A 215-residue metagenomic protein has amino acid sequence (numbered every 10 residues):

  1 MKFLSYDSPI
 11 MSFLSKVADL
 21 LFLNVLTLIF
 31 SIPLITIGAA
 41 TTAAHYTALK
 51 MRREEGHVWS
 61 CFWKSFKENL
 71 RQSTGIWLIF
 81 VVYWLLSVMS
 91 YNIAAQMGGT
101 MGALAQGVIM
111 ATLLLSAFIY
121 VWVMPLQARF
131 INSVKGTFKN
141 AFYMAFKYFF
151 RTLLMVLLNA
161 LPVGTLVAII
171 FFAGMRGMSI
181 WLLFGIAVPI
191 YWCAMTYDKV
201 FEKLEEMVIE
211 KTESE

Functional and structural regions predicted by a protein language model:
M1-I109, S116-E215: Helix-coil boundary and N-terminal low-complexity module in membrane systems
